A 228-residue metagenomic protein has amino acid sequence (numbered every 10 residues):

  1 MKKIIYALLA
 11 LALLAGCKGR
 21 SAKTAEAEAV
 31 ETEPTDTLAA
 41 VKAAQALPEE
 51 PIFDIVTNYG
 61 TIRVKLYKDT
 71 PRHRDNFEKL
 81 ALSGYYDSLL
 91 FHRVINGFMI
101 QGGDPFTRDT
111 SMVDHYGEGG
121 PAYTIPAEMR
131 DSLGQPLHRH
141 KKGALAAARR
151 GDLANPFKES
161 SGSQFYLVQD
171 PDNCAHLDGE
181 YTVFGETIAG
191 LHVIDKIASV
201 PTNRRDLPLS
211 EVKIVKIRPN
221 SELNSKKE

Functional and structural regions predicted by a protein language model:
K2-L8: Sec-dependent signal peptide recognition, specifically the positively charged N-region followed immediately by
C17-E228: Cyclophilin-like peptidyl-prolyl cis-trans isomerases
